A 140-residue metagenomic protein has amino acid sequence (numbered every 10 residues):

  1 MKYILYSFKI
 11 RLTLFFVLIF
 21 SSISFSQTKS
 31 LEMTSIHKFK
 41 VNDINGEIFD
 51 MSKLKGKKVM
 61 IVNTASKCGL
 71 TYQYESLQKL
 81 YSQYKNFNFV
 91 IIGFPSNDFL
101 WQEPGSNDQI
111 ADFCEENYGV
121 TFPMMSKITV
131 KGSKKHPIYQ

Functional and structural regions predicted by a protein language model:
Y3-L12: Bacterial N-terminal signal peptides that target proteins for export
R11-S22: Bacterial N-terminal signal peptides
I19-S21, A65, S96-D98: Short, glycine/serine-rich, charged loops/turns that create anion-binding and catalytic segments at active sites
Q27-S52, Y72, P137-Q140: N-terminal "domain-start" segment that seeds a small globular fold
D43, N63-K67: Amphipathic alpha-helical repeat scaffolds
L54-K58: Proline/glycine-enriched tight loop/beta-turn segments at coil->beta junctions that connect or precede beta-strands
M60-T64, G93: Structural cue for short, hydrophobic secondary-structure segments
L70-H136: Structural microenvironment flanking redox-active thiols in thiol-disulfide oxidoreductases
